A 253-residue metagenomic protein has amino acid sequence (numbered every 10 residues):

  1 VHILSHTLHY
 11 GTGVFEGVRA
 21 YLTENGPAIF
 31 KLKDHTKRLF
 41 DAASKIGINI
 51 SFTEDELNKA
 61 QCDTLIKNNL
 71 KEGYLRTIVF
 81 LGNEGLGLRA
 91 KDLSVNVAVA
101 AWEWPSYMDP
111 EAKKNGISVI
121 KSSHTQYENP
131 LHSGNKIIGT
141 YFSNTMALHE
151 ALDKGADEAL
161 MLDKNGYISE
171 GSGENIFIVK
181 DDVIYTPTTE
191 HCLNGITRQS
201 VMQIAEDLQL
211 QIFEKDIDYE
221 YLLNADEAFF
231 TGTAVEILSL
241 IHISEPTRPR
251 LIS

Functional and structural regions predicted by a protein language model:
V1-D63, K67, L86-L240, S244 (+1 more regions): Helix-start/capping segments and mature chain N-termini
E72-Y74, A156-D157: Short secondary-structure junction motifs
F80-G85: Short, internal active-site loops enriched in acidic
I252-S253: Hydrophobic alpha-helical segments, chiefly the membrane-spanning helices and signal/signal-anchor peptides
